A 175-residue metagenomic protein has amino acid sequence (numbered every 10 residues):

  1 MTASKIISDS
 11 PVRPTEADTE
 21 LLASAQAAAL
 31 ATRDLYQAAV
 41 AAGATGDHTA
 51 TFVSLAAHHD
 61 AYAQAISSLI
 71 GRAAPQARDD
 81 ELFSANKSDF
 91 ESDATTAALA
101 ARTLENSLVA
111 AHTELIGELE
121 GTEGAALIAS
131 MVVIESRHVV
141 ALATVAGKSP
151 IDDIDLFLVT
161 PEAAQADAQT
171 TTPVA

Functional and structural regions predicted by a protein language model:
T2-A175: All-alpha RGS (Regulator of G-protein Signaling) helical domain and cognate RGS-like helical scaffolds
